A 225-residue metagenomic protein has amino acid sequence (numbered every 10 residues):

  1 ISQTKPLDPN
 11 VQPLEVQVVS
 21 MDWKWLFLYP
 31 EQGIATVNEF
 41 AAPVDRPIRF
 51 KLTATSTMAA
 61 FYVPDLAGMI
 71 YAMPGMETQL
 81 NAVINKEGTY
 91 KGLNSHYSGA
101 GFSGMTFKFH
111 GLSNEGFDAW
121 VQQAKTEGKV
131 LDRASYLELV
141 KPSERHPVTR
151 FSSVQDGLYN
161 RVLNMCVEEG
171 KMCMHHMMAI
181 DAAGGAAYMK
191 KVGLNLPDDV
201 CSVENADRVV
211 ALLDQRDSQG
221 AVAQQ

Functional and structural regions predicted by a protein language model:
I1-Q225: Non-transmembrane, membrane-proximal soluble domains of secreted or membrane proteins
